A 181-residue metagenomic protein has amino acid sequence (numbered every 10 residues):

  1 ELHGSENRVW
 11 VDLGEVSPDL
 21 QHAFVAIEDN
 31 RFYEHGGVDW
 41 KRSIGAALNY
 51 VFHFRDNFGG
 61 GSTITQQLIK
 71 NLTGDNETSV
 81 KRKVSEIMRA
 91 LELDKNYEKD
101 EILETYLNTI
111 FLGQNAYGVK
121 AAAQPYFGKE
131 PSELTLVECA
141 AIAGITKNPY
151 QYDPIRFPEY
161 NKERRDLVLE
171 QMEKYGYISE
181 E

Functional and structural regions predicted by a protein language model:
E1-E181: Juxtamembrane regions of bacterial inner-membrane/periplasmic proteins, predominantly the peptidoglycan biogenesis
